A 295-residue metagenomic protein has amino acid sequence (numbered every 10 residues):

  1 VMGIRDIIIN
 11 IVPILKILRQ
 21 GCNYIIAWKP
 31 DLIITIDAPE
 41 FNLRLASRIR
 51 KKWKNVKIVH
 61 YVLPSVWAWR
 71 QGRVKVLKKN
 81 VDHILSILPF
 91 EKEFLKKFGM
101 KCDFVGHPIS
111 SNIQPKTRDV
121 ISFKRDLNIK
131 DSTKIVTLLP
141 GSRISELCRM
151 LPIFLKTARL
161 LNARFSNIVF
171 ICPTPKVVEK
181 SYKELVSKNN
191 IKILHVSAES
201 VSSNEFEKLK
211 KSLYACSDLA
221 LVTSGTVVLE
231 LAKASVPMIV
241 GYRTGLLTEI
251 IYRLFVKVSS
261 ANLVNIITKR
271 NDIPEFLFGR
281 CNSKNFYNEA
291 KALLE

Functional and structural regions predicted by a protein language model:
V1-E295: Nucleotide-activated sugar donor-binding and catalytic core shared by glycosyltransferases and related lipid-linked
